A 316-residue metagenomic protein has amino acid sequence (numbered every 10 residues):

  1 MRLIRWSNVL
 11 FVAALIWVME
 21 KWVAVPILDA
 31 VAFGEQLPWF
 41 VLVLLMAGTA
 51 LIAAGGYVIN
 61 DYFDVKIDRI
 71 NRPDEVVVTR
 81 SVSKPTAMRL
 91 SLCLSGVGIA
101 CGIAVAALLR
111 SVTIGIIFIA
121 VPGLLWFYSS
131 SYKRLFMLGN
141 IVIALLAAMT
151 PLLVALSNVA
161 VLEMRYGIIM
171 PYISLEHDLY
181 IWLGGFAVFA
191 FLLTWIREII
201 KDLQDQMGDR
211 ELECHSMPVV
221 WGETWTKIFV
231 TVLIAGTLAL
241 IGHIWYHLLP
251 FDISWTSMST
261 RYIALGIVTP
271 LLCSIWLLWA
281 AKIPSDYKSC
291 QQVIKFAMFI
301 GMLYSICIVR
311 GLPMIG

Functional and structural regions predicted by a protein language model:
M1-G316: Multi-pass alpha-helical membrane architecture of UbiA-family and related isoprenoid/lipid prenyltransferases
